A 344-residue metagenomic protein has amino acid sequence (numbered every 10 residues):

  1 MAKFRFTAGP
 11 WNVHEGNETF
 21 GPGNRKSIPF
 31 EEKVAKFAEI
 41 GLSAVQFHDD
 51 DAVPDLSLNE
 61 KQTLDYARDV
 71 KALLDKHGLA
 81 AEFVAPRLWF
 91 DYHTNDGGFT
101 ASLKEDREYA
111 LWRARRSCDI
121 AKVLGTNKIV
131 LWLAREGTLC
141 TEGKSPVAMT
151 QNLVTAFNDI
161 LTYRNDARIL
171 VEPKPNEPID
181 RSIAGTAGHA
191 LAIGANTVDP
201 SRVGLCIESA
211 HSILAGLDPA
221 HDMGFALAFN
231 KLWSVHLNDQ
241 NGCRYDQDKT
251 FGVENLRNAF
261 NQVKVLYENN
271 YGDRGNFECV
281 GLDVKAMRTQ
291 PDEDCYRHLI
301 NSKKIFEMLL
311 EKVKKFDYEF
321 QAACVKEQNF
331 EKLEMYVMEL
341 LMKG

Functional and structural regions predicted by a protein language model:
M1-K122, K128, P200, I300-G344: N-terminal pre-domain/capping segments
K3-P10, A44-Q46, G78-F83, T126-V130 (+5 more regions): Structural preference for beta-strand elements that scaffold enzyme active sites
A8, L139-N255: Acidic/histidine-rich catalytic cores of soluble enzymes
N12-H14, D49-D51, A85-F90, L133-G137 (+4 more regions): Active-site-proximal loop/turn and secondary-structure-junction residues that shape catalytic pockets, frequently
N17-G21, T94-G97, T141-G143, Y245-T250 (+1 more regions): Short acidic, glycine/proline-rich loop/turn micro-motifs
A52, V263-A323: Flexible, acidic glycine-rich loops studded with aromatic residues
N59-G78, T100-R107, G137-V154, D180-N196 (+3 more regions): Short, electropositive alpha-helical surface patch
R257-Q262: Glycine-rich S-adenosyl-L-methionine
